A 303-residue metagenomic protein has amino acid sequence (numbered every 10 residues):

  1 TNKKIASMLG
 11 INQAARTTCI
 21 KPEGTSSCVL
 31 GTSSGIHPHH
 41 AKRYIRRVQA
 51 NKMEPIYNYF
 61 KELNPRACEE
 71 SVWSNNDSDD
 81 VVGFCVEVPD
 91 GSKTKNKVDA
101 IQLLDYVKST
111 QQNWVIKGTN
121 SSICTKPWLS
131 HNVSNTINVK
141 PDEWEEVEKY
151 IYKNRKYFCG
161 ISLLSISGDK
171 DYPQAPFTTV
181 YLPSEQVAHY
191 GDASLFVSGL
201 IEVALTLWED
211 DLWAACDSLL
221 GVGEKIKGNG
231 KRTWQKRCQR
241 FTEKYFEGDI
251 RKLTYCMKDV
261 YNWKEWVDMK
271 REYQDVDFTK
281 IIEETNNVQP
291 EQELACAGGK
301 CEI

Functional and structural regions predicted by a protein language model:
T1-K21: Internal maturation/activation junctions in enzymes
K4, T18, V29, Q292-E293: N-terminal hydrophobic or amphipathic segments with adjacent small-residue motifs that include Sec signal peptides
S7, P22, G31-P290: Catalytic alpha/beta core of large soluble enzyme barrels
N12-A15, N132, C296: Short beta-strand-initiation
N287-I303: Short acidic, low-complexity intrinsically disordered linear motifs used for protein-protein interactions
